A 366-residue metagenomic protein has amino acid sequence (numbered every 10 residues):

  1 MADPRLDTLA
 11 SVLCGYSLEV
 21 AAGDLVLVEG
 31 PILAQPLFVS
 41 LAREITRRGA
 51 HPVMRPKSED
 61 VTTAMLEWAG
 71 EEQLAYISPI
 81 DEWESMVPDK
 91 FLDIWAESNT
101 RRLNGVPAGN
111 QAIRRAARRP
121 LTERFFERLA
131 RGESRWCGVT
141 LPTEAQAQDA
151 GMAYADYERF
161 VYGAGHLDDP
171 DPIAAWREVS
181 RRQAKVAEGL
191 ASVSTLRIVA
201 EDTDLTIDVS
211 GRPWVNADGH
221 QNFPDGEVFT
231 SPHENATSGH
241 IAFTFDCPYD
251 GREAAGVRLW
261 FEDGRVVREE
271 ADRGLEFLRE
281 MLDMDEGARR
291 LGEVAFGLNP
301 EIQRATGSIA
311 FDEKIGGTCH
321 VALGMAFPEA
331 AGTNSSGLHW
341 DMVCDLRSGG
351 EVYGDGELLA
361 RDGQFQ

Functional and structural regions predicted by a protein language model:
M1-A10, L167-V186, S194, G307-Q366: Charged, compositionally biased interaction regions
M1-S238: Active-site bordering "gate/hinge" segments that shape substrate access to catalytic or cofactor-binding pockets
S11, G189-A191, E234, D250-E253 (+3 more regions): Short solvent-exposed loop/turn micro-motifs enriched in small/polar/acidic residues
L33, E97-N99, T143, T203 (+8 more regions): Short, glycine-/Ser/Thr-/acidic-enriched flexible segments
A42-R47, G109, P213-W214, V257-W260 (+2 more regions): Short, solvent-exposed amphipathic alpha-helical segments in soluble enzyme and RNA/protein-processing domains
A200, E262, G354-D355: Structural motif
F223-E269: Oxyanion-binding "anion nests"
R268-G332, V352: Dual-mode signal for accessory low-complexity, basic/Gly-rich regions
